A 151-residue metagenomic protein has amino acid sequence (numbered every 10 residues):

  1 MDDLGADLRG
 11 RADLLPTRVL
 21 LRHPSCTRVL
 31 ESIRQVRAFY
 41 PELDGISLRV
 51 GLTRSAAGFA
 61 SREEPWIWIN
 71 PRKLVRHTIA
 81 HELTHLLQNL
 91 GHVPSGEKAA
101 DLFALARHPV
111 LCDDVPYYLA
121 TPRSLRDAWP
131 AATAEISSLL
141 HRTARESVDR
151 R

Functional and structural regions predicted by a protein language model:
D7-W68, R72, A120: Auxiliary, metal-adjacent structural segments of Zn-dependent hydrolase domains
E64-I79, L90-S95: Short pre-active-site segment immediately N-terminal to the catalytic Zn-binding motif
I79-Q88, A99: Active-site His/Glu-centered metal-binding helix of metallohydrolases
N89-A120: Post-HEXXH active-site segment of zinc metalloproteases
L111-R151: Long, well-structured alpha-helical subdomains associated with metal-dependent extracellular/ecto-lumenal hydrolases
